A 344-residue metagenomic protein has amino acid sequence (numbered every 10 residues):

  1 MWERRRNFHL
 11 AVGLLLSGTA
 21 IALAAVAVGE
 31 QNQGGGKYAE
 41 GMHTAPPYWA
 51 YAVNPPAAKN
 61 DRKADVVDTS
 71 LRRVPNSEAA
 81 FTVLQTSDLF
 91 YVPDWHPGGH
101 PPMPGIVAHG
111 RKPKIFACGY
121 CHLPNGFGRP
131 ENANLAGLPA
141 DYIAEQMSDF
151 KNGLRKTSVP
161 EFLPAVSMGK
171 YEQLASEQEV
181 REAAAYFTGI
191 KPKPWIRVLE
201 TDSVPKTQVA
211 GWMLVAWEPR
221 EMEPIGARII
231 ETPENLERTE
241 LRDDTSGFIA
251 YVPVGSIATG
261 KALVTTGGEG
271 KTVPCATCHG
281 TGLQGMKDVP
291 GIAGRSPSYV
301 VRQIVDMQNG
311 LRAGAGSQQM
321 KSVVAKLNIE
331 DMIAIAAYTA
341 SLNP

Functional and structural regions predicted by a protein language model:
M1-H9: N-terminal secretory signal peptides that target proteins for export/translocation
A11-A24: Bacterial N-terminal signal peptides
L23-Q33: Bacterial Sec-dependent signal peptides at the C-terminal "C-region" and cleavage site
Q31-F116, S158-P274, N309-P344: Flexible coil segments in periplasmic/lumen-exposed cytochrome c-class electron-transfer proteins
Y120-F127, K151-N152, T188-G189, C278-Q284 (+2 more regions): Detector for the c-type heme attachment site
R129-L135, K287-A293: Short cysteine/histidine-rich zinc-coordinating motifs and their immediately flanking basic loops
A136-A165, I196, A293-V305, N309-S317: Extended intrinsically disordered, low-complexity coil regions enriched in Ser, Thr, Gly, Ala and often Pro
G267, P274, G282-V289, S296-V301 (+1 more regions): Intrinsically disordered, low-complexity segments enriched in Gly and acidic/Ser/Thr residues that form flexible
